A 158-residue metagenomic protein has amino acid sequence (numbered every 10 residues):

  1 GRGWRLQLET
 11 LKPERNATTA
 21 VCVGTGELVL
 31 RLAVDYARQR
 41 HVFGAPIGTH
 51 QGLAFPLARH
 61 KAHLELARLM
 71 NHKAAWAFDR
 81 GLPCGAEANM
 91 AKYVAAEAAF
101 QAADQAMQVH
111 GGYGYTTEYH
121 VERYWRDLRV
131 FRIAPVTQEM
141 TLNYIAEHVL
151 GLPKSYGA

Functional and structural regions predicted by a protein language model:
G1-R2, L6-A158: Alpha-helical interface subdomain recognition
